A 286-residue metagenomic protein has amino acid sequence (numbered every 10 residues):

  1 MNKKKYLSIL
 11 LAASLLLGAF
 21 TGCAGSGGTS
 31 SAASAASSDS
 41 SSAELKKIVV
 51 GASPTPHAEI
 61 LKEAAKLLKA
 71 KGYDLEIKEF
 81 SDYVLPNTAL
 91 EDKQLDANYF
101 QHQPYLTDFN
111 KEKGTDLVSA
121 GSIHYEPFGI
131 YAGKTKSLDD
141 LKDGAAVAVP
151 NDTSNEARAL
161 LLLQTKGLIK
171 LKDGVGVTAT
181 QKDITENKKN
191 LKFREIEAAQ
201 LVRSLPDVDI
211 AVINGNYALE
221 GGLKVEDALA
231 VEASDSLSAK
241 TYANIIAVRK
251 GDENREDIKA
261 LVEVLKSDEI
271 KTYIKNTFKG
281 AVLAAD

Functional and structural regions predicted by a protein language model:
M1-K47, D286: Short, low-complexity disordered leader/linker segments with a strong preference for bacterial N-terminal type II
A43-T55, Y73-E79, A146-V147: Short, well-ordered beta-strand elements
I77-T88, G176-R203: Short helix-initiation/N-cap motifs at beta->coil->alpha
E91-Q101, A145, L168, K189-K192 (+1 more regions): Alpha-to-beta junction loops
D108-A120, K134-T135, D207, V212 (+1 more regions): Ligand-binding "clamshell"
A120-I169, K271: A conserved helix-loop-strand patch within extracytoplasmic ligand-binding domains of the periplasmic binding
P127-L138, Y242-R255: A bilobed periplasmic-binding-protein/Venus flytrap-type ligand-binding module shared by bacterial periplasmic
A157-Q164, L265-A285: Periplasmic-binding protein-like
